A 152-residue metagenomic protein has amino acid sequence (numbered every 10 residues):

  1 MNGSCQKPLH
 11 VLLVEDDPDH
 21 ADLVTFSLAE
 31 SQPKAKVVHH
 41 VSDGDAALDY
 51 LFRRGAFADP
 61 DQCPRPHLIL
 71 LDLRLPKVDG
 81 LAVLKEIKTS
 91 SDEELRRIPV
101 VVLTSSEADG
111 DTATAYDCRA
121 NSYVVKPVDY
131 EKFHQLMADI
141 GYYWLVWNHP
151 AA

Functional and structural regions predicted by a protein language model:
M1-L13, P18-H39, D45-L48, F52 (+3 more regions): Non-catalytic signal-transmission and effector/linker regions of two-component phosphorelay proteins
Q6, T25-F26, A82, R96 (+3 more regions): Alpha4 helix (beta4-alpha4-beta5 surface) of REC/receiver domains from two-component response regulators
K34-V37, D92, R97, A120: A generic structural signal for alpha->beta connector loops
D43, P64, D79-I87: Acidic catalytic/metal-coordinating carboxylates
D59, L81-R96: Short amphipathic alpha-helix used as the core "switch/output" element in two-component signaling
D61-I69, E94-P99: Glycine-rich, flexible loop segments associated with nucleotide phosphate handling
L71-L73, T104: Active-site residues of response regulator receiver
S90, T104-E107: Short, conserved "switch-loop" micro-motifs in signal-transduction and mechanochemical regulators
